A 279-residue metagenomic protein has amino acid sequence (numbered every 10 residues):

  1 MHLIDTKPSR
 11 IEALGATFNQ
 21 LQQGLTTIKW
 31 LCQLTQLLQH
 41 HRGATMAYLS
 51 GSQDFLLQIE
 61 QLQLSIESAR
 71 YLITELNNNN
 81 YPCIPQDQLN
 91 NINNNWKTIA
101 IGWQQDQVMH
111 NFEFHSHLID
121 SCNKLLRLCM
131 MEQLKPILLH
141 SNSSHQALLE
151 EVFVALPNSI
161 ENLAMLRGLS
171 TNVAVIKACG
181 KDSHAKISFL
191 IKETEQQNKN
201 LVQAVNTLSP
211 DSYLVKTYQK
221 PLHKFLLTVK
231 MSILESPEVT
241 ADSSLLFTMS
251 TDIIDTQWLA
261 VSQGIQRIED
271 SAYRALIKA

Functional and structural regions predicted by a protein language model:
M1-A279: Hydrophobic alpha-helical segments
